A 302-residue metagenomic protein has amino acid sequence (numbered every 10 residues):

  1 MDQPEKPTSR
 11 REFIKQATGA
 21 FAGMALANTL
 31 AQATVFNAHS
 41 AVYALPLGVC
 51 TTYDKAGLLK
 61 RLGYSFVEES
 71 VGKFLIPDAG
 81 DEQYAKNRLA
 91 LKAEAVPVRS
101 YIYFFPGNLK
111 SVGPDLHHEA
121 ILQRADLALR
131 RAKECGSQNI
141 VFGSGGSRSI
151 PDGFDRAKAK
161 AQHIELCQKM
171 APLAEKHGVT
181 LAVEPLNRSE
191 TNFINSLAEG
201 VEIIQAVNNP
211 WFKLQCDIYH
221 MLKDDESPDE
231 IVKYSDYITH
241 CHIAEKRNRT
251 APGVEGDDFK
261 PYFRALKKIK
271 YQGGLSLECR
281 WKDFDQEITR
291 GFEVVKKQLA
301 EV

Functional and structural regions predicted by a protein language model:
D2-P46, T51-S65, G136, I194-F212 (+2 more regions): Histidine-acidic metal/acid-base catalytic patches
A17-G19, G23-L26, K110-K213: Active-site acidic/histidine proton-transfer and metal-coordination neighborhood in alpha/beta enzyme cores
F36-H39, S100-S111, G146-P151: N-terminal small/glycine-rich loop or linker at the start of catalytic domains across soluble metabolic enzymes
T51-K55, V71-K73, F104-G107, G146-R148 (+4 more regions): Active-site-proximal loop/turn and secondary-structure-junction residues that shape catalytic pockets, frequently
A56-G57, G80-A95, R124-C135, E165-P172 (+2 more regions): Short amphipathic alpha-helices and their capping/turn segments at secondary-structure boundaries
S70-K92, S144-P151: Glycine-rich, proline-tolerant flexible connector loops at the mouths of alpha/beta enzymes
N87, L91-H118: Mid-chain, structured segments of secreted extracytoplasmic proteins
